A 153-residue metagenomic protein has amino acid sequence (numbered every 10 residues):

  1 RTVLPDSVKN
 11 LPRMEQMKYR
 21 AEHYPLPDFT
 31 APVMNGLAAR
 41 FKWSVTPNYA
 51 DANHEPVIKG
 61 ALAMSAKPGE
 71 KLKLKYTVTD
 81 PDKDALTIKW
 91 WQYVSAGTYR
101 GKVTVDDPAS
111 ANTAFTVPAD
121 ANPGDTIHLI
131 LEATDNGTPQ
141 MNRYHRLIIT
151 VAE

Functional and structural regions predicted by a protein language model:
R1-N48: A post-motif C-terminal structural segment
N48-M64, L86: Proline-centered linker/hinge motifs at extracellular inter-domain junctions
I58-G60, Q92-D120: Low-complexity "stalk/linker" and mucin-like segments enriched in Ser/Thr/Pro/Ala/Gly
M64-L72: Short, solvent-exposed loop/linker segments at the N-terminal edge of repeated beta-sheet extracellular domains
T77-D82, V94-S95, D135: Extracellular acidic, Ser/Thr/Pro-rich low-complexity tracts
T134-Q140: Short, solvent-exposed loop/turn segments at the edges of extracellular beta-sandwich modules
Q140-L147: Extracellular and select intracellular beta-sandwich modules with Ser/Thr-enriched, small-residue motifs on
